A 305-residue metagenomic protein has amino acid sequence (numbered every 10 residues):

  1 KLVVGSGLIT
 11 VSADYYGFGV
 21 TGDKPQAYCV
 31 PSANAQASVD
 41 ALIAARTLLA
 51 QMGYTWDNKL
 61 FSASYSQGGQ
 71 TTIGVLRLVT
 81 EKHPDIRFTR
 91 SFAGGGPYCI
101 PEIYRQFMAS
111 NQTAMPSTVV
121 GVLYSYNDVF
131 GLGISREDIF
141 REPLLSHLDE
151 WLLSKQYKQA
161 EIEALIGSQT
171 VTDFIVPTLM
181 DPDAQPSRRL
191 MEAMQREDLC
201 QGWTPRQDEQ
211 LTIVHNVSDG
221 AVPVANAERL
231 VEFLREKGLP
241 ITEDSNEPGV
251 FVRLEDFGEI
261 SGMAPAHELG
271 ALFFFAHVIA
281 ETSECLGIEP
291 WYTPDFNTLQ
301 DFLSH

Functional and structural regions predicted by a protein language model:
K1-Q36: Cap/lid segment of the alpha/beta-hydrolase catalytic domain
Y28-Q51: Alpha/beta-hydrolase active-site loop
I43-M115: Primarily recognizes the serine-hydrolase "nucleophile elbow" in alpha/beta-hydrolase and SGNH/GDSL folds
S62, Q207, T212-D219: Short beta-strand/loop motif that positions the catalytic acidic residue of the alpha/beta-hydrolase fold
G94-T204: Accessory cap/linker subdomain of secreted extracellular hydrolases
I100, V217-P223: Acidic catalytic loop of the alpha/beta-hydrolase fold
R105, P186, E192-A193, A221 (+2 more regions): C-terminal catalytic histidine-bearing segment of alpha/beta-hydrolase fold enzymes
T204-L211, A227, K237: Short, proline-enriched alpha-helix->beta-strand connector loops that line the catalytic pocket of alpha/beta-hydrolase
